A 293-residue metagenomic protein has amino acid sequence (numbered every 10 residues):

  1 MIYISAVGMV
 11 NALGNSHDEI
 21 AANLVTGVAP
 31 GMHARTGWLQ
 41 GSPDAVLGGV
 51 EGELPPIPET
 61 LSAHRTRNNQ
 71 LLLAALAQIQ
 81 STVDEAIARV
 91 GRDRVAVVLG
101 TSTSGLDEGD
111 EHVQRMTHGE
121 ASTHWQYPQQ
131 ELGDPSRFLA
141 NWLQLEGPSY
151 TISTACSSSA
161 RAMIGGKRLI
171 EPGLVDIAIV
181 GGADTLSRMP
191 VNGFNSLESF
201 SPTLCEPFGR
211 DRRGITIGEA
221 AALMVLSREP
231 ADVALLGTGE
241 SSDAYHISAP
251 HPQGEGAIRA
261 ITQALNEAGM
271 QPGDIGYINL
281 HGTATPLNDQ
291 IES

Functional and structural regions predicted by a protein language model:
I2-V7, H17-D18, A22-A45, F200 (+2 more regions): Condensing-enzyme catalytic core mediating Claisen C-C bond formation in acyl metabolism
A6, L24, V97, L139 (+8 more regions): Conserved small-residue
D18-E19, D110-S122, L139, L169-P172 (+3 more regions): A glycine- and small-aliphatic-rich helix-loop capping segment at beta-alpha/alpha-beta transitions that lines
D18-L99, G105-L106, A260, A264-P272: Conserved active-site "lid/cap" helical segment
I57-Q78, T123-E131, S149-R161, E206-A222 (+2 more regions): Active-site pocket-shaping loop/turn-to-helix segments
L76, L132-P135, A140-L143, P148-G181 (+1 more regions): Active-site-proximal alpha-helical scaffold in enzymes
A96-L99, Y150-S153, A178-A183, V233-T238 (+1 more regions): Beta-strand segments within the central parallel beta-sheet cores of soluble alpha/beta enzyme folds
T101-Y150, N288-S293: Active-site-proximal gating segment of KS-fold condensing enzymes and close homologs
